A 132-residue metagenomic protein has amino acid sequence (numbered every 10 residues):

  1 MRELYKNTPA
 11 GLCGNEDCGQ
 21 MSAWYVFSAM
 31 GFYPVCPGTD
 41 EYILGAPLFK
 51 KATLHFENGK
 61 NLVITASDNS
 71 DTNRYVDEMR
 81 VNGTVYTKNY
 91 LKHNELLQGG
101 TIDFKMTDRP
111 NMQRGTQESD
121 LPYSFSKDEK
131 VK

Functional and structural regions predicted by a protein language model:
M1-K132: Non-catalytic C-terminal accessory modules of carbohydrate-active enzymes
